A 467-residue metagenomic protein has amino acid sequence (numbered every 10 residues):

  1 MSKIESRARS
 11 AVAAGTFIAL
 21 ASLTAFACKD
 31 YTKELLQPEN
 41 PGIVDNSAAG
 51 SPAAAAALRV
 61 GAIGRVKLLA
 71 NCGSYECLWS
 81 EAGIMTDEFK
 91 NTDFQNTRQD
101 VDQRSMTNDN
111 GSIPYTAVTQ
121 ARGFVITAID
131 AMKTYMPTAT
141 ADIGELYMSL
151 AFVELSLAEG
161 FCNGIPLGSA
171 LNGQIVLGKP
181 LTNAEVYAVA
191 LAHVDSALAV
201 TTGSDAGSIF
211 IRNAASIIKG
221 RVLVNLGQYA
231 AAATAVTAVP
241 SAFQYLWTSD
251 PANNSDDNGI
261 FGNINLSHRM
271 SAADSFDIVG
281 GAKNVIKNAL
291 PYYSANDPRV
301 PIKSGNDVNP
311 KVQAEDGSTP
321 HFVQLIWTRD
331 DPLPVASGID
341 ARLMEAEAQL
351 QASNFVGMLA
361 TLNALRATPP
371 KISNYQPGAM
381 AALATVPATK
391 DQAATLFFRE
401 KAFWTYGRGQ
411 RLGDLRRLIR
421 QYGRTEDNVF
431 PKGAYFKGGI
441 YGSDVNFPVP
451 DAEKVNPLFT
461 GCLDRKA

Functional and structural regions predicted by a protein language model:
M1-A27: Sec-dependent bacterial lipoprotein signal peptides
C28-L78, G423-A467: Membrane-proximal, proline-rich intrinsically disordered regions
S51, A56, D93-G160, S196-A206 (+1 more regions): Conserved, well-structured interaction surfaces
R59, R122-V125, I129, Y187 (+4 more regions): Inward-facing hydrophobic residues that define packing positions of alpha-helical scaffold repeats
W79, T97, G227, A231-I339 (+7 more regions): Hydrophobic-face positions in mid-chain alpha helices that act as interaction patches
